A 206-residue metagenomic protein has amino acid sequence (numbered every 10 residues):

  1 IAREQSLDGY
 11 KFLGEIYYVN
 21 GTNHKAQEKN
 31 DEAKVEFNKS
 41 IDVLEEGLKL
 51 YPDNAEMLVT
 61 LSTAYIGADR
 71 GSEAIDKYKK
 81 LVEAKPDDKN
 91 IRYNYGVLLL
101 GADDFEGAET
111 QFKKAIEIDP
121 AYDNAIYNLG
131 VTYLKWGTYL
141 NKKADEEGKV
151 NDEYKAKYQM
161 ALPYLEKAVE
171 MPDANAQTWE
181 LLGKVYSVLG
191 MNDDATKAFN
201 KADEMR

Functional and structural regions predicted by a protein language model:
I1, G47, K80-L81, K114-A115 (+2 more regions): Canonical positions in the second alpha-helix
A2-E4, L50, A84, I118 (+2 more regions): Structural marker of alpha-solenoid helical repeat scaffolds
G9-Y10, M57, I91, A125 (+1 more regions): TPR alpha-solenoid repeat register
